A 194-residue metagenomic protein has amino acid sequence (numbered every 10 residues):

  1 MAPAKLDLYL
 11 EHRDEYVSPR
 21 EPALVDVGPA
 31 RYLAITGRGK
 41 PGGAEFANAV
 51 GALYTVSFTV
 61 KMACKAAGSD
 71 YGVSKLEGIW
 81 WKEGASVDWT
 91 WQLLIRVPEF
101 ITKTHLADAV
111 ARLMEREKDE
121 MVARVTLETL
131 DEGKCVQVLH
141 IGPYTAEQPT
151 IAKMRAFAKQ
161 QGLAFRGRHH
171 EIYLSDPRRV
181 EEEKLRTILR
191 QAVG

Functional and structural regions predicted by a protein language model:
M1-G194: A solvent-exposed interaction/effector surface
